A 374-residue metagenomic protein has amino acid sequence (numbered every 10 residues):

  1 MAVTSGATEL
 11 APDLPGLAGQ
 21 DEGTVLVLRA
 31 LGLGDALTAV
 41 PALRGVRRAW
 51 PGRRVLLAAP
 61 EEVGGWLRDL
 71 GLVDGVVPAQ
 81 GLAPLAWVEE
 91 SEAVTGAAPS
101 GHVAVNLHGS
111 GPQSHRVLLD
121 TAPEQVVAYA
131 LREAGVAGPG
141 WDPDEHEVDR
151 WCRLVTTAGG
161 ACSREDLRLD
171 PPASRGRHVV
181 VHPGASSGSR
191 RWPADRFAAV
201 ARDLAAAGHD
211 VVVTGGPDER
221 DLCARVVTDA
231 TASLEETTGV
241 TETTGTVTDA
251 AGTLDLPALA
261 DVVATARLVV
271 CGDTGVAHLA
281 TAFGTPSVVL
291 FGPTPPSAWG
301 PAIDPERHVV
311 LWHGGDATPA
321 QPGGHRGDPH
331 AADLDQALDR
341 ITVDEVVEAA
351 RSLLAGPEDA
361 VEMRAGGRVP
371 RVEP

Functional and structural regions predicted by a protein language model:
M1-P374: Catalytic machinery of carbohydrate-active enzymes, primarily nucleotide-sugar-dependent glycosyltransferases
